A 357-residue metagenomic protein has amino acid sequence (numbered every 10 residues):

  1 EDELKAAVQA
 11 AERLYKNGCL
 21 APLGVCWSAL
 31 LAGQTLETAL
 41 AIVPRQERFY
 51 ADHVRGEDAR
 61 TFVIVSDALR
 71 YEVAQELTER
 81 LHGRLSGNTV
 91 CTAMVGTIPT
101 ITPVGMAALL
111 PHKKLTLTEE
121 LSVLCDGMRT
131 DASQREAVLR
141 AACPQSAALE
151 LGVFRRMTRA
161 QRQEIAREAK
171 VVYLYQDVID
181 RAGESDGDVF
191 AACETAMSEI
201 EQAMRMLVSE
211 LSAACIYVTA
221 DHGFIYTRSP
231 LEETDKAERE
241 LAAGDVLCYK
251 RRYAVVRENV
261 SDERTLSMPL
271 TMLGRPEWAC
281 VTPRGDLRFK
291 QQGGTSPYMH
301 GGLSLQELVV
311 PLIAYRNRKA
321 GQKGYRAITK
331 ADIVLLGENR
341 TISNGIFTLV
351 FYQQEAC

Functional and structural regions predicted by a protein language model:
E1-C357: Feature captures the catalytic ectodomains and active-site-proximal regions of enzymes that hydrolyze or transfer
